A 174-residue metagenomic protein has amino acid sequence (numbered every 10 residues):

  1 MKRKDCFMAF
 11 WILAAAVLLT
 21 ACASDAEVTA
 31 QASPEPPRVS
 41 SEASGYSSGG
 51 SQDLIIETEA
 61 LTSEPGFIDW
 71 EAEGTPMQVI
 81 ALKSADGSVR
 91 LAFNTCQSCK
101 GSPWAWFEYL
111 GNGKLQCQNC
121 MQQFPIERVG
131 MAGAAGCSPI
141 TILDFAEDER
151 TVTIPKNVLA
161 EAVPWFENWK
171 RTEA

Functional and structural regions predicted by a protein language model:
K2-F10: Bacterial N-terminal signal peptides that target proteins for export
W11-A16: Hydrophobic membrane-insertion alpha-helices, especially the h-region of bacterial N-terminal signal peptides
L18-A21: C-terminal motif of bacterial Sec signal peptides marking the signal peptidase cleavage site
A23-A26: Bacterial signal peptide processing site
Q31-E108, T141-A174: N-terminal pre-ligand scaffold of iron-sulfur
L110-C120, M131-L143: Short cysteine/histidine-rich metal-coordination sites, predominantly Zn2+-binding motifs
M121-I126: Active-site HxH/HxHxD metal-binding segment of metal-dependent hydrolases
